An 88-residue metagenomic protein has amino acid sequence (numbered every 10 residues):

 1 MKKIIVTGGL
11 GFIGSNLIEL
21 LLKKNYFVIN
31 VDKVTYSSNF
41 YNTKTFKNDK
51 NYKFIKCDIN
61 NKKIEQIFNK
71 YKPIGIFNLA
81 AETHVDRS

Functional and structural regions predicted by a protein language model:
M1-S88: N-terminal Rossmann-like NAD(P)+-binding domain of SDR-like oxidoreductases, especially those catalyzing
